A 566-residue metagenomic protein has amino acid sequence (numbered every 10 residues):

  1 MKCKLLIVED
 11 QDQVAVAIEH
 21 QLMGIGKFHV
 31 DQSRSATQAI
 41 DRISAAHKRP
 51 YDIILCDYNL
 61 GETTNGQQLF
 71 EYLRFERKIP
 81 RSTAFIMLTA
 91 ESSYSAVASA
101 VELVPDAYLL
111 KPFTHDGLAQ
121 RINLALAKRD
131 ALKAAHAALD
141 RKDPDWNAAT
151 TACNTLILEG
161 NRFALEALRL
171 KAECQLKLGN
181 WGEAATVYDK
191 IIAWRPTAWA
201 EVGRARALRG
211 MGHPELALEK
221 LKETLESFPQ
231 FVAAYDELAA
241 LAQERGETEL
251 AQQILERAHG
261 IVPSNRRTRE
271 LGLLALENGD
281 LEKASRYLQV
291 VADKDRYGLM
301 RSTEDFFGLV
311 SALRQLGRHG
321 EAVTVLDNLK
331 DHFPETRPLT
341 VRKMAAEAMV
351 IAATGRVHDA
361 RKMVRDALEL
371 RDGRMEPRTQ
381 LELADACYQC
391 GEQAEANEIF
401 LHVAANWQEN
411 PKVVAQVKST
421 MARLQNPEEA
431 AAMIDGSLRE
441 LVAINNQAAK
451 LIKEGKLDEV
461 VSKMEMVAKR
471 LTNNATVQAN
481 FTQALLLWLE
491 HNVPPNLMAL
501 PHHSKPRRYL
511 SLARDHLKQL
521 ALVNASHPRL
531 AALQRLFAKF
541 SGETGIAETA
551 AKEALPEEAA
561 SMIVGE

Functional and structural regions predicted by a protein language model:
M1-L22: Conserved acidic segment of CheY-like receiver
Q32-I53, G61, G182: Acidic, metal-coordinating helix/loop segments flanking the phosphotransfer/catalytic sites of two-component signaling
L55-E62, T89: Active-site residues of response regulator receiver
Q67-P80: Short amphipathic alpha-helix used as the core "switch/output" element in two-component signaling
P80-Y94: A short, hydrophobic beta-strand element within the central beta-sheet of small alpha/beta folds
F113-I122: C-terminal output helix
L126-K177: CheY-like receiver
G182-R423, P427-E429, M433-E454, A479-R508 (+5 more regions): Flexible loop/N-cap segments at domain edges
